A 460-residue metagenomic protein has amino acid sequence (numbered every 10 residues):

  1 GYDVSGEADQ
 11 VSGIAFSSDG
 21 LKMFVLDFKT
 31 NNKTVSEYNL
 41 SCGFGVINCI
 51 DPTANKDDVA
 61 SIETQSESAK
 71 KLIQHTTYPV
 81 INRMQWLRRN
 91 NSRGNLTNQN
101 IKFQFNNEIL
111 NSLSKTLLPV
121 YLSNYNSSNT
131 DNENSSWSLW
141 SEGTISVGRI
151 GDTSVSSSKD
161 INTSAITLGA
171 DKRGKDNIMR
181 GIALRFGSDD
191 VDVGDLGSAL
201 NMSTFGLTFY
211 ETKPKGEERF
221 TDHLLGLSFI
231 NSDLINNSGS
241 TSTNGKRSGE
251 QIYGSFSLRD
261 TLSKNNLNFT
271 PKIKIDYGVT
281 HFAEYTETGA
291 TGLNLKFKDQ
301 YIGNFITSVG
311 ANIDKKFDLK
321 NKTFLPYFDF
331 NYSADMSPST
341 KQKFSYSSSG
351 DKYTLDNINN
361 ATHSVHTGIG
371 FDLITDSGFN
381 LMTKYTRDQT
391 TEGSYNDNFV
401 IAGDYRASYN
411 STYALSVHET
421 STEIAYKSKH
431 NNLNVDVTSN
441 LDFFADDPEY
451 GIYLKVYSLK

Functional and structural regions predicted by a protein language model:
G1-S5: A short beta-strand motif characteristic of beta-propeller blades
Q10: Beta-rich catalytic cores
F16-D19: Residue-level detector of Asp-centered blade-edge/turn motifs that repeat once per structural unit in beta-propeller
F28: Short loop/turn segments immediately following the C-termini of beta-strands
E37-V46: Short loop/turn segments immediately following beta-strands, especially the blade-tip and inter-blade linker loops
I47-N91, N95, Q99, E133-K460: Membrane translocator/pore-forming domains, dominated by Gram-negative outer-membrane beta-barrels
